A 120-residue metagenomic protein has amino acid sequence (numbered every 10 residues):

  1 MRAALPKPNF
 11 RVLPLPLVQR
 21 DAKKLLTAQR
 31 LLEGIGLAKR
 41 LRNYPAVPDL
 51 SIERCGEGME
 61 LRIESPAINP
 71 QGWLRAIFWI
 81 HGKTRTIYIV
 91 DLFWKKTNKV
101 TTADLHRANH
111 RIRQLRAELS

Functional and structural regions predicted by a protein language model:
M1-W73, G82-T84, F93-S120: Basic, Lys/Arg-enriched alpha-helical interface segments
F78-W79: Short, charged interaction patches at domain edges and termini
V90: Conserved catalytic cores of phosphodiester-cleaving nucleases, focusing on short active-site segments
